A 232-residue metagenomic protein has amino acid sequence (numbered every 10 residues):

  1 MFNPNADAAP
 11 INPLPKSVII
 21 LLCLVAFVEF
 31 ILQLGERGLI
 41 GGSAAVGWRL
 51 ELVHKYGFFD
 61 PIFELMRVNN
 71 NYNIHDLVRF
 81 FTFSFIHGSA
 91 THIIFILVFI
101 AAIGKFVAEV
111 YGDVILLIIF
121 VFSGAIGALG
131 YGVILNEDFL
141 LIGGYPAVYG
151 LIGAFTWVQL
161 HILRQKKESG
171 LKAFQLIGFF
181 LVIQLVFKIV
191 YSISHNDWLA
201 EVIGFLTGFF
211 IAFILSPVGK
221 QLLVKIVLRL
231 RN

Functional and structural regions predicted by a protein language model:
M1-N232: A detector for small-residue-rich transmembrane helices and their helix-helix packing motifs
